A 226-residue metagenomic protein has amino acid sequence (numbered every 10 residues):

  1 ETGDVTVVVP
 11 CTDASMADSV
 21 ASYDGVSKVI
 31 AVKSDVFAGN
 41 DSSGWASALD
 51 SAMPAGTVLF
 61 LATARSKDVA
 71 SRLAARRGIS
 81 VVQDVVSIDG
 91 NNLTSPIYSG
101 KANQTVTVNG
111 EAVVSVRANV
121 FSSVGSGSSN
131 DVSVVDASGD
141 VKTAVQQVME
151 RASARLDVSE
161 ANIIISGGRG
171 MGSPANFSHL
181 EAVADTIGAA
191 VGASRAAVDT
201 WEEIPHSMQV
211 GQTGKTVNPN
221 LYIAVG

Functional and structural regions predicted by a protein language model:
E1-G226: N-terminal glycine-rich FAD/FM-binding segment characteristic of electron-transfer flavoproteins
